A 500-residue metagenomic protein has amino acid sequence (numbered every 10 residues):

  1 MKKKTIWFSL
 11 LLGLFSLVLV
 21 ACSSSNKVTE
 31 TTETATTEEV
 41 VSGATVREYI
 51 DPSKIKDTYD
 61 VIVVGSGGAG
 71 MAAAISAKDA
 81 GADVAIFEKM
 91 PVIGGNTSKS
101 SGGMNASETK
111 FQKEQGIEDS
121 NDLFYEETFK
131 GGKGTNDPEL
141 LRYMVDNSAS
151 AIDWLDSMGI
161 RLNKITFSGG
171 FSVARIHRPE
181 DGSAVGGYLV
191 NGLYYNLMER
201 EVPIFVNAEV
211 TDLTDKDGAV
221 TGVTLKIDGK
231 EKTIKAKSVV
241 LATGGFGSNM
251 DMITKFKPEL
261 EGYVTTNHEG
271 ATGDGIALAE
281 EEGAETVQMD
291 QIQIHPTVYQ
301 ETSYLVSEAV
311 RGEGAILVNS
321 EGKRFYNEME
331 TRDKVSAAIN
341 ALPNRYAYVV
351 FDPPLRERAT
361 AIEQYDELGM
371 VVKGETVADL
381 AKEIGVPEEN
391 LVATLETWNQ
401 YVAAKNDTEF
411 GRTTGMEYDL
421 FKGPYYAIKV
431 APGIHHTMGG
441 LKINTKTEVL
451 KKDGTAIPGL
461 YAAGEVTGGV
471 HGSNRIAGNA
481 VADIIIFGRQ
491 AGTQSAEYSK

Functional and structural regions predicted by a protein language model:
V18-A21: C-terminal motif of bacterial Sec signal peptides marking the signal peptidase cleavage site
T36-P52, D83, K89-P203, N207-E209 (+3 more regions): Conserved N-terminal/central alpha/beta ligand/cofactor-binding core
I55-Y59, I227-S238, A456: Core beta-strand elements of the Rossmann-like FAD/NAD(P) dinucleotide-binding domain in flavoenzyme oxidoreductases
Y59-I86: N-terminal Rossmann-like FAD-binding beta1-loop-alpha1 element of flavoenzymes
V206-A219: A conserved short coil-to-beta-strand element within the FAD-binding core of flavoproteins
D212, N390-N474: A glycine-rich dinucleotide-binding beta-alpha-beta segment and adjacent secondary-structure elements that constitute
I234-V298, Q490: Glycine-rich loop(s) and the adjacent beta-strand/alpha-helix scaffold that form part
I276-E388: An anion/pyrophosphate-binding glycine-rich loop and adjacent beta-alpha core in soluble alpha-beta enzymes
